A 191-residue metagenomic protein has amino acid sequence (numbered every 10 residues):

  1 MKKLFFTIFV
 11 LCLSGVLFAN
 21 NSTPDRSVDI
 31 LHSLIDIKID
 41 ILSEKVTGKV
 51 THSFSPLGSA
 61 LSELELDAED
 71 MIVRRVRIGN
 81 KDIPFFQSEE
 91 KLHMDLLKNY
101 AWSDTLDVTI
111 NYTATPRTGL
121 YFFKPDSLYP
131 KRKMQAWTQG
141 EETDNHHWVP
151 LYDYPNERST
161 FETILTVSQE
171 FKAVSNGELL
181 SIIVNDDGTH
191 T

Functional and structural regions predicted by a protein language model:
M1-L4, A19: Positively charged n-region of N-terminal signal peptides that target proteins for export
L4-L13: Sec-dependent N-terminal signal peptides
F18-T191: Acidic/His-enriched low-complexity segments
